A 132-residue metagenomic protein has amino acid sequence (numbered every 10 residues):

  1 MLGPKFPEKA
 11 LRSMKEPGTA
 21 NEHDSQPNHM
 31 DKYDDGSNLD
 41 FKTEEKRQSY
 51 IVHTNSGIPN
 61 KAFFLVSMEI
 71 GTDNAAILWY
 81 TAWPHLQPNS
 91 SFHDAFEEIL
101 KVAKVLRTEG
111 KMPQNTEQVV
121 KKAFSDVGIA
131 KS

Functional and structural regions predicted by a protein language model:
M1-S132: Zinc-dependent metallohydrolase catalytic domains
